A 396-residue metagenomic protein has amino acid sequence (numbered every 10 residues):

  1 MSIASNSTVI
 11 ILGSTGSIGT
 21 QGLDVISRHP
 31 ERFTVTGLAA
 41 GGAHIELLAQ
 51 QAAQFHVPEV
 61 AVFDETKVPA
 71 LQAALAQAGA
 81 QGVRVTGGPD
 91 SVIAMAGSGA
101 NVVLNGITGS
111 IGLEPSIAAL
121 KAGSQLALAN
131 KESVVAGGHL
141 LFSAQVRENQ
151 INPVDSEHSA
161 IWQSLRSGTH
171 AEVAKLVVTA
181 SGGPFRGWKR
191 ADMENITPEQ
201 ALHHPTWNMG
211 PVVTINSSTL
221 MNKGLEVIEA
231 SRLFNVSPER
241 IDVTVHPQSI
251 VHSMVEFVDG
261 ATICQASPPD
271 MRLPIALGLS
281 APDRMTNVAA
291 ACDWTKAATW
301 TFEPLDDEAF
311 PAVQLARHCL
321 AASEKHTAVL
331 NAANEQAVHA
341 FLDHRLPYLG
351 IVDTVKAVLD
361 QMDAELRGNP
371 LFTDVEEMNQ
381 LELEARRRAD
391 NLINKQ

Functional and structural regions predicted by a protein language model:
M1-Q396: Catalytic, metal-anchored helix/loop core of enzyme active sites in primary metabolism
